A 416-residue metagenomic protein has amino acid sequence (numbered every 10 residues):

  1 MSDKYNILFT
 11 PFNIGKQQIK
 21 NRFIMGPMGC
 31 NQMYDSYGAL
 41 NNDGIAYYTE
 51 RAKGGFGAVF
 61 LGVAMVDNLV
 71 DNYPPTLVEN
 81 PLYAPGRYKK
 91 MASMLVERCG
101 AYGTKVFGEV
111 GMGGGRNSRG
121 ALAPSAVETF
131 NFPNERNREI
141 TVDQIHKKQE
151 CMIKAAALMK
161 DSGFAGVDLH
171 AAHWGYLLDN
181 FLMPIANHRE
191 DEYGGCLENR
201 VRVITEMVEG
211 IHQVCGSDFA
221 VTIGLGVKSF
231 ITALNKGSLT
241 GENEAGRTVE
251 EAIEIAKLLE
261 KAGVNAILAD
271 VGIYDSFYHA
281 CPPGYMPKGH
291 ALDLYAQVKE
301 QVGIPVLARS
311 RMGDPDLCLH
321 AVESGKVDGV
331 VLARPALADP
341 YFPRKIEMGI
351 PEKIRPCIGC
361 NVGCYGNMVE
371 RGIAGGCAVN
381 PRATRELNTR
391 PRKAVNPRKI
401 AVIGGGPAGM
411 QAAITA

Functional and structural regions predicted by a protein language model:
M1-I403, P407-T415: Flavin-dependent oxidoreductase catalytic cores
